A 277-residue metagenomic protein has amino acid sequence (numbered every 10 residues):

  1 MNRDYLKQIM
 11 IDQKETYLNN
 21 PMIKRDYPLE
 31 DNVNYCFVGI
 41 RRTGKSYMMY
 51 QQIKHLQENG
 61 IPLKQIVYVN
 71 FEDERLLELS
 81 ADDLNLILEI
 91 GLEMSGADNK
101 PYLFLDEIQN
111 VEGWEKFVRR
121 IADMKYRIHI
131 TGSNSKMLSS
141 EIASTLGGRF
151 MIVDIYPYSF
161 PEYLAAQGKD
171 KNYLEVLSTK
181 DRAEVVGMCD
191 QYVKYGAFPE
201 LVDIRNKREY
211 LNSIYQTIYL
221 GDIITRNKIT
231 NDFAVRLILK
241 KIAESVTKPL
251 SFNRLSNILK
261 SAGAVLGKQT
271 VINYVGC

Functional and structural regions predicted by a protein language model:
M1-Y27: N-terminal pre-Walker A segment at the start of P-loop NTPase domains
F37: Hydrophobic anchor at the beta1->P-loop junction of P-loop NTPases
K45-S46: Conserved lysine of the Walker
Q65, D203-C277: Accessory nucleic acid-recognition modules appended to NTPase machines
V67-N99: Short glycine-rich substrate-engagement loop in P-loop NTPases that contacts/grips substrate
R120, K136-I152, L164-K169: Short regulatory helix/loop adjacent to the ATP-binding pocket of P-loop NTPases
R127-S133, D154: Structural recognition of the conserved hydrophobic beta-strand(s) that form the central parallel beta-sheet of P-loop
E175-I218, T225: Amphipathic alpha-helical "lid/sensor" segments that cap RecA-like P-loop NTPase cores
